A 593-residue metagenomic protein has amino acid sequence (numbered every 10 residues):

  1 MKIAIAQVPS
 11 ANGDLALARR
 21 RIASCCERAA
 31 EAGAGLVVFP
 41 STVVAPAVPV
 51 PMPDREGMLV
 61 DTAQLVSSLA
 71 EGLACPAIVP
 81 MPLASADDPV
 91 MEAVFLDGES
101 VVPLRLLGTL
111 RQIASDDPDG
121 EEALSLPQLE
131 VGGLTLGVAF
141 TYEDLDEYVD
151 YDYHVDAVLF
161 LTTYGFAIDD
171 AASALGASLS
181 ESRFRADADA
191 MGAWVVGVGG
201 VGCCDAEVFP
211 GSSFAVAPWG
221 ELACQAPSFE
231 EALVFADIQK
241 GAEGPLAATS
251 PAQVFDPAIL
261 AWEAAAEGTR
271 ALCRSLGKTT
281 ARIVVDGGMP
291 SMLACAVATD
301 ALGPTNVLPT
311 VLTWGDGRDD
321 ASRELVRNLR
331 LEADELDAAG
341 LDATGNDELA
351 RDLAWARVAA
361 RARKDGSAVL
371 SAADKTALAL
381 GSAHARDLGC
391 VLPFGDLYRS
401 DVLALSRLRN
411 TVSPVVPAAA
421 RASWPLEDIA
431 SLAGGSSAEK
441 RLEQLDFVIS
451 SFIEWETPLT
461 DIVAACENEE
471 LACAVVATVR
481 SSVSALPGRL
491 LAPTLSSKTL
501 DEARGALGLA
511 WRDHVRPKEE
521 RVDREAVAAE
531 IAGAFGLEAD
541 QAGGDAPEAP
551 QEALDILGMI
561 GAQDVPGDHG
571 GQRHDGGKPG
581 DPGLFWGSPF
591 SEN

Functional and structural regions predicted by a protein language model:
M1-L36: N-terminal active-site segment of His-dependent metallophosphoesterases
N12-G13, A45-A47, S85-D87, L145-E147 (+8 more regions): Flexible loop/turn segments at secondary-structure boundaries
A18, A29-R55, V155-Y164, V196 (+1 more regions): Active-site beta-strand/loop signature of hydrolases that rely on acidic residues for catalysis
A23, G192, P218, L246-G287 (+1 more regions): ATP/NTP-dependent adenylation/nucleotidyl-transfer catalytic domains that generate, transfer, or process NMP-activated
A23-F39, A114-A190: Active-site beta-loop-alpha substructure in enzyme catalytic cores, prototypically the cysteine-centered nucleophile
G35-S41, A77-P80, G197, R282-V284 (+2 more regions): Short beta-strand segments at enzyme active-site cores
V48-D54, G165-S178, L380-A383: Glycine/threonine-rich flexible loop motifs
E56-A139, F184-R185, D189-A232: Catalytic-core segment of enzymes that process non-peptidic bonds
